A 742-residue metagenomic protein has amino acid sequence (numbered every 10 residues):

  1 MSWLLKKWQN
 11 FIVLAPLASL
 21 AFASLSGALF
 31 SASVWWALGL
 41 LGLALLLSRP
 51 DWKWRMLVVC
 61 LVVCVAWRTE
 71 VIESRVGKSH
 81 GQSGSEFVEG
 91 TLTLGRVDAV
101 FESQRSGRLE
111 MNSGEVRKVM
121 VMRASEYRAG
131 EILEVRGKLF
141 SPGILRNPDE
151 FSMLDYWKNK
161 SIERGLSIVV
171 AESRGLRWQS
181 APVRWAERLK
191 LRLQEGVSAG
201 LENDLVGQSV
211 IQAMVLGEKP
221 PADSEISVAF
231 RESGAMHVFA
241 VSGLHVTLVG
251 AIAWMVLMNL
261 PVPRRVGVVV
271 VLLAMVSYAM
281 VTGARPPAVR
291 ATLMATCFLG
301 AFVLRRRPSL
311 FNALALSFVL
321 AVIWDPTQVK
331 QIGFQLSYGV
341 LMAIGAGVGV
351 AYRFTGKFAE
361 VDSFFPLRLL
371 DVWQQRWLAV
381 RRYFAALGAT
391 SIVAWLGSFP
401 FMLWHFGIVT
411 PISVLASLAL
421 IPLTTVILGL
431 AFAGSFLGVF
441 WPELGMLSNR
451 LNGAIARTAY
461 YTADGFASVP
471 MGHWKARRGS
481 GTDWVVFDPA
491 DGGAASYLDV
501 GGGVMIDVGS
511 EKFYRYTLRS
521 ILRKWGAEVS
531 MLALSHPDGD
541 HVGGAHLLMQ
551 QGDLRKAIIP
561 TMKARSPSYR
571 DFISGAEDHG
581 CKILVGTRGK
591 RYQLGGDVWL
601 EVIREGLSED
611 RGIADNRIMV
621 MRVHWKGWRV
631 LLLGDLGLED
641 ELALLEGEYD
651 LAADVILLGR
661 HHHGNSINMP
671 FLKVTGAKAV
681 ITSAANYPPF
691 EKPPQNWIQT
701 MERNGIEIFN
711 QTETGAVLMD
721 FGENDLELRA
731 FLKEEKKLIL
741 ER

Functional and structural regions predicted by a protein language model:
M1-G81, G165, G175, W185 (+2 more regions): N-terminal leader/targeting segments
S2, S19, S31, D51-V58 (+8 more regions): Hydrophobic alpha-helical transmembrane segments in multi-pass membrane proteins
S2-K6, V62-H237, W474, Y516-S520 (+7 more regions): Membrane-interface helix/helix-cap signal primarily in integral membrane proteins
S2-L14, F22, N159-M294, L299-G300 (+8 more regions): Aromatic-rich juxtamembrane segments at the membrane interface
S2-L17, A379-R382, T424, L428-L430 (+4 more regions): C-terminal regulatory/interaction regions
K219, V322-K330, A463-M531, E577-A652 (+2 more regions): Core dinuclear metal-dependent hydrolase active-site scaffold
G501-V504, K512-A564, E646-G664, G676-I681: Active-site metal-binding motif and surrounding structural segment of the metallo-beta-lactamase
K556, A643-G715: Cap/insert and terminal regions of metallo-dependent hydrolase folds
